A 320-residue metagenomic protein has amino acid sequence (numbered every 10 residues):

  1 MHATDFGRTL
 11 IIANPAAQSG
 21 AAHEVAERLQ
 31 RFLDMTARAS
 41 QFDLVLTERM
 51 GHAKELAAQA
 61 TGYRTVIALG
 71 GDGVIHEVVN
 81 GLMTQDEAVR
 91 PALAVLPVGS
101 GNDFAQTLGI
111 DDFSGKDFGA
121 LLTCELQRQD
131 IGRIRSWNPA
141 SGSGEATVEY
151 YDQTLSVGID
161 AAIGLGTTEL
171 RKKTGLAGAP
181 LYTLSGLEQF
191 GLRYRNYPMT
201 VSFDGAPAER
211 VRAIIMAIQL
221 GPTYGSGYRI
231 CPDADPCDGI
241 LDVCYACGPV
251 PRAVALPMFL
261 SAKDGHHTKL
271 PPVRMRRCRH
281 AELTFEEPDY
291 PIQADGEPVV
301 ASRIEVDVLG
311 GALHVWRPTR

Functional and structural regions predicted by a protein language model:
M1-L69, H76, K116: ATP/NTP phosphate-donor binding region
A16-A17, G71-V74, V98-G101, V157 (+1 more regions): Short glycine-rich anion-binding loops that position phosphate/pyrophosphate groups of nucleotides and phosphorylated
H23-V25, V79-L82, Q106-L108, R229-I230: Short amphipathic alpha-helical segments
T47, M83-I214: Catalytic core of DAGKc-family lipid kinases
A53, G73-V78, D103-F104, Q129: Short glycine/serine/threonine-rich phosphate/pyrophosphate-binding segments that cradle anionic phosphate groups
S156, D160, A217-C231, P298: Glycine-rich phosphate/pyrophosphate-binding beta-alpha loops
F203-R210, R229-R320: ATP/nucleoside-binding phosphotransfer catalytic cores, i.e., glycine-rich phosphate-binding loops
